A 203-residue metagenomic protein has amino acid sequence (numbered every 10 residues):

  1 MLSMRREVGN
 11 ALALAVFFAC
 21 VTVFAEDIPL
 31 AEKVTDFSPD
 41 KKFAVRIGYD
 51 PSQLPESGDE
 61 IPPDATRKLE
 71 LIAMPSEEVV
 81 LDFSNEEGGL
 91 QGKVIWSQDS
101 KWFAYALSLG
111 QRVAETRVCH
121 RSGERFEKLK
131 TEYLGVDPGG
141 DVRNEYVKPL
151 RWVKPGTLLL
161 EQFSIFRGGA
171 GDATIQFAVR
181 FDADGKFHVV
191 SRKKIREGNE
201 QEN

Functional and structural regions predicted by a protein language model:
M1-E7: N-terminal secretory signal peptides that target proteins for export/translocation
N10-T22: Bacterial N-terminal signal peptides
A19, F24-F37, Y49, R125-T131 (+1 more regions): Acidic, small-residue rich beta-repeat scaffolds with periodic aromatic anchors
D27-T66: Beta-strand-rich domains and repeat architectures in extracellular enzymes and scaffolds, especially beta-propellers
P55-L69, Q111-C119, R167-A178: Structural motif
E78-I95: Blade-loop segments of beta-propeller domains
I95-T116: Mid-length scaffold segments of soluble, non-membrane domains
